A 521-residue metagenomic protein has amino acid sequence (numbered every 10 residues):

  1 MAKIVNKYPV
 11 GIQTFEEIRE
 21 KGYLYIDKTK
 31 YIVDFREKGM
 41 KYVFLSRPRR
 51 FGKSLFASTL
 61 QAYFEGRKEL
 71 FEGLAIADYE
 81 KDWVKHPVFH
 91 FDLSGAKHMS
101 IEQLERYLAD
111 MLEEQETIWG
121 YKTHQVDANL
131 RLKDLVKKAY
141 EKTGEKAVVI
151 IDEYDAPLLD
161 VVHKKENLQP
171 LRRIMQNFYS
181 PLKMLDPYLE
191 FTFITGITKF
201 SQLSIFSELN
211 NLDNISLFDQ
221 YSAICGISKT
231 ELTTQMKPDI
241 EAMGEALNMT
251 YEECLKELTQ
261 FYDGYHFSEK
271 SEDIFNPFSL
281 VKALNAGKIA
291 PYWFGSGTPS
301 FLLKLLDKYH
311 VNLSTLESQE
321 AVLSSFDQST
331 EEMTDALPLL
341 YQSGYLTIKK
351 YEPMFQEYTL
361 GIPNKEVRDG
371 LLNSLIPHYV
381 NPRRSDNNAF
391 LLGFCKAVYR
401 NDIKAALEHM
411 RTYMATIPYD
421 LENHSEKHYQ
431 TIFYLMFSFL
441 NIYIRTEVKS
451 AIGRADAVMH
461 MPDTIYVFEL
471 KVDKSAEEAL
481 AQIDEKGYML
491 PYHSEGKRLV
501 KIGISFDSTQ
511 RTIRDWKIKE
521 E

Functional and structural regions predicted by a protein language model:
M1-S425, L440: Phosphate-binding site recognition
V148, T464-Y466, V500: Structural motif
L168-R173, V472-M489: Mg2+/Mn2+-dependent nuclease catalytic core
F433, A455-V472, K486: Conserved catalytic cores of phosphodiester-cleaving nucleases, focusing on short active-site segments
M436-S450: A short acidic/basic microdomain associated with nuclease active sites
A451-A455, K497: Short beta-strand or tight-loop elements that sit immediately N-terminal to catalytic metal-binding acidic residues
P491, K497-E521: Domain-level recognition of nuclease-like catalytic cores that cleave nucleotide substrates
